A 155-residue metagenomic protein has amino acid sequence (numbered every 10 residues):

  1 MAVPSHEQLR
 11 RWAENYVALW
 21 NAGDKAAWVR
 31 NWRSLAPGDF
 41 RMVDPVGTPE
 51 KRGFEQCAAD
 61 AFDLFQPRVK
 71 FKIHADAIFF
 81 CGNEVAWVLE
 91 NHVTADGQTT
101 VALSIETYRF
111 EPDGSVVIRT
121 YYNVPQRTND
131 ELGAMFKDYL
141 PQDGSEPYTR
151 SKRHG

Functional and structural regions predicted by a protein language model:
V3, Q8, F62-G155: A beta-strand edge to alpha-helix "cap/lid" segment located at domain peripheries
P4-A27: Short, aromatic-enriched amphipathic alpha-helices that serve as compact interaction elements
H6, A26-N83: A solvent-exposed, acidic/Ser-Thr-rich amphipathic alpha-helical stretch
A13-N15, V46, E90: A short, structure-level motif marking secondary-structure boundaries and short turns
Y16, W28-W32, F40, C57 (+3 more regions): Hydrophobic pocket/interface hotspot
L19, V46-T48, V93: Short histidine/acidic/glycine/proline-rich micro-motifs that form metal- and phosphate-coordinating active-site loops
